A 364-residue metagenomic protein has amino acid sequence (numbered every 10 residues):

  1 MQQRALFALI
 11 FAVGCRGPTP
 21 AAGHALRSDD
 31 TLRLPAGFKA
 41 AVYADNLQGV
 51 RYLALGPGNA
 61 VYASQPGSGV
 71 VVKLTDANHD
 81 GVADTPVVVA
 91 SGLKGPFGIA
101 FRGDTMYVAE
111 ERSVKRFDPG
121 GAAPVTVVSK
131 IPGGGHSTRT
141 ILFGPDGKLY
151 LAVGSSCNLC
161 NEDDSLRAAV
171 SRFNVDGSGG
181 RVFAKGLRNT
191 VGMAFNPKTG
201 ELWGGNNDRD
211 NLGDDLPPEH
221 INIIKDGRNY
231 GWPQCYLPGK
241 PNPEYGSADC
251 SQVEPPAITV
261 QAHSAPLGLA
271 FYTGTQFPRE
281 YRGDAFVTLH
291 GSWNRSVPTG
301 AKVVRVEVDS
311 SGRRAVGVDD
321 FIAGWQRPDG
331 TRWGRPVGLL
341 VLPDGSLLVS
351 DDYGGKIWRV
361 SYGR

Functional and structural regions predicted by a protein language model:
R4, T19-L34, T138, S155-N158 (+8 more regions): Beta-propeller domain segments
H24-R27, A41-G67, A265-F271, V287: Beta-strand-rich domains and repeat architectures in extracellular enzymes and scaffolds, especially beta-propellers
V42-L47, V87-G92, V127-G133, V182-G186 (+3 more regions): Surface loop/turn motifs at the tips and blade-to-blade linkers of beta-strand repeat domains
L53, A60-A63, T105-V108, L149-L151 (+3 more regions): Hydrophobic beta-strand segments that make up the repeating blades of beta-propeller and related beta-repeat
V70-K73, T105, S113-K115, A169-S171 (+3 more regions): A short loop-to-beta-strand structural motif that recurs across blades of beta-propeller domains
H79-T85, A123: Acidic, glycine-anchored loop motifs typical of Ca2+
A100, R112-G144, A152-S156, G179 (+1 more regions): Asp-box/WD-like beta-propeller blade repeats and closely related beta-sheet repeat scaffolds
